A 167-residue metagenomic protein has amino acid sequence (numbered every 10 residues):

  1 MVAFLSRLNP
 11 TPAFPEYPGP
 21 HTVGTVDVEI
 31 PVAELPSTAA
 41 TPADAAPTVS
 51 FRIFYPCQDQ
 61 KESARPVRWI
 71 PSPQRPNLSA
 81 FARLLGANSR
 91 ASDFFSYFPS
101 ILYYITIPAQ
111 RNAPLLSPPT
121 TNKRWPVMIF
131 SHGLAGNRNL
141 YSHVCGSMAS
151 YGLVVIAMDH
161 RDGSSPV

Functional and structural regions predicted by a protein language model:
M1-V2, V167: Accessible peptide chain termini
V2-M128: Domain-level recognition of soluble alpha/beta enzyme cores, biased toward histidine phosphatases/phosphomutases
A40, S63-P66, L140-H143, P166-V167: Short, solvent-exposed loop/turn and secondary-structure capping segments
F98-W125, F130-P166: Short substrate-entry loop that stabilizes the transition state in hydrolases
